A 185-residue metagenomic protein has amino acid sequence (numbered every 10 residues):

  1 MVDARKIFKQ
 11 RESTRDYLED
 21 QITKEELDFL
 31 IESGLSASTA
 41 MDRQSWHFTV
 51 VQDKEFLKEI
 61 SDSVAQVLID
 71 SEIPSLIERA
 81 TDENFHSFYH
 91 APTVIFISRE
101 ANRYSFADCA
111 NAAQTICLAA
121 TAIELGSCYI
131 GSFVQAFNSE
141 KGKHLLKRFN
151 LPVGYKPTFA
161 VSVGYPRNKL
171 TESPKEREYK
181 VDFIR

Functional and structural regions predicted by a protein language model:
M1-R185: Acidic, surface-exposed loops and disordered segments
